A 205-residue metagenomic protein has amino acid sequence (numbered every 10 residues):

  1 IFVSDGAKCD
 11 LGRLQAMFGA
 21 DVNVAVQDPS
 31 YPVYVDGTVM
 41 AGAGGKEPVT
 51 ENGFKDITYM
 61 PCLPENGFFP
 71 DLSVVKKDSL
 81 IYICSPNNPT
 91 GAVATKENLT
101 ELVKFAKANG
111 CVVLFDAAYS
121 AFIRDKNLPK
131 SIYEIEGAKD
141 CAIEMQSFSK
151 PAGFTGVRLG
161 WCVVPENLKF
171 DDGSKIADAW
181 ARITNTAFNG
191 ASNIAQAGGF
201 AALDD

Functional and structural regions predicted by a protein language model:
I1-V24, A41: Phosphate-binding glycine-rich loop
D10, V33, S120-F122: Catalytic P-loop NTPase motifs of RecA-like helicase/translocase cores
V22, A108-C111, A138-D140: A short helix->loop->beta-strand "cap" motif at the edges of active sites that frequently abuts
Y34, T38, A106: Short hydrophobic alpha-helical segments of the AMP-binding
A43-G44, C111: Short glycine/serine/threonine/alanine-rich loop segments
P48-T50, E134-D205: Conserved core segment of the aminotransferase class I/II
V49-K130: Active-site phosphate-binding strand-loop segment of PLP-dependent enzymes
